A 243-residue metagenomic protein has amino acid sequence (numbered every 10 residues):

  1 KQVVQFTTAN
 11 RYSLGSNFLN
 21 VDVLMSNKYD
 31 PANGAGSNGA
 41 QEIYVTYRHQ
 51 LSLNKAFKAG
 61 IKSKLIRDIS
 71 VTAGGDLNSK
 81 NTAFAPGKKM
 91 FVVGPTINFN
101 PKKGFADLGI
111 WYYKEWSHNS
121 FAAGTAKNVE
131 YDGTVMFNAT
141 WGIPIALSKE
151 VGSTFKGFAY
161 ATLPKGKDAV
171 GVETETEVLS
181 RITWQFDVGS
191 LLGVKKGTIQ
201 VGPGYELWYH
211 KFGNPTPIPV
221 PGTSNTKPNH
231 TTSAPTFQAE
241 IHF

Functional and structural regions predicted by a protein language model:
K1-L24, Y29: Short glycine/proline- and aromatic-enriched beta-strand/turn motifs that initiate or cap beta-hairpins
F6-N10, Y47-K55, V93-F99, I110-Y112 (+4 more regions): Residues on the lipid-exposed face of transmembrane beta-strands in outer-membrane beta-barrel proteins
A9, L14-L19, L53-S70, N98-G109 (+2 more regions): Short loop/turn motifs that connect adjacent beta-strands in outer-membrane beta-barrel proteins
V23-N27, A73-N81, Y112-H118, I143 (+3 more regions): Transmembrane beta-strands of outer-membrane beta-barrel pores
G34-I43, T82-K89, T125-G133, V170-T176 (+1 more regions): Replace "Gram-negative outer membrane beta-barrel proteins" with "bacterial and organellar outer membrane beta-barrel
W111-T174: Short helix-loop boundary/capping segments
E150-V201, L207: Intrinsically disordered, low-complexity segments enriched in Gly and acidic/Ser/Thr residues that form flexible
N229-F243: Outer-membrane beta-barrel "beta-signal"
